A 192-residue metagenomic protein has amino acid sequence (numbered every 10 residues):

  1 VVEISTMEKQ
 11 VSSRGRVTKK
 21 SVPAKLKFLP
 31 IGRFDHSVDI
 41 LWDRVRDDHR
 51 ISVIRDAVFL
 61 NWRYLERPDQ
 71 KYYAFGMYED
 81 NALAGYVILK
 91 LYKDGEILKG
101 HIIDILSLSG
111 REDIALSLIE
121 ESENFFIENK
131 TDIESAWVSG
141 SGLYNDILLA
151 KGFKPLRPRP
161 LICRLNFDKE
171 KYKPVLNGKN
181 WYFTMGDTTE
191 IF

Functional and structural regions predicted by a protein language model:
V1-V22, R63, Y73, E79 (+2 more regions): Active-site/acyl-donor-binding loops of N-acyltransferases
K27-L108: A conserved beta-strand-loop-helix scaffold within acyl/acetyltransferase catalytic domains
